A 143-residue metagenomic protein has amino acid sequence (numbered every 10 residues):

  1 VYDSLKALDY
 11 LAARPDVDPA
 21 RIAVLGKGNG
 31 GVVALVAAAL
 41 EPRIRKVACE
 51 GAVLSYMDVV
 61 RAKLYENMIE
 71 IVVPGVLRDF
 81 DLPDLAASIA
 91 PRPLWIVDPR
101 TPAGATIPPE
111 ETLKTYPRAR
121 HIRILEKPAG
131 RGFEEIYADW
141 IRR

Functional and structural regions predicted by a protein language model:
V1: Catalytic nucleophile-loop/oxyanion-hole region of alpha/beta-hydrolase and closely related hydrolase-like folds
K6-D79, D84-L85: Primarily recognizes the serine-hydrolase "nucleophile elbow" in alpha/beta-hydrolase and SGNH/GDSL folds
I22, L94, R120-I122: Hydrophobic anchor at the start of a short beta-strand that flanks the dinucleotide cofactor-binding loop
R43, V53, P91, T115-R118 (+1 more regions): Short, well-ordered loop/turn and helix-capping segments at boundaries between secondary-structure elements and domains
A48, W95-V97, L125: Hydrophobic/aromatic beta-strand patches that form the interior of the parallel beta-sheet core in alpha/beta enzyme
I69, P102, K114-R143: C-terminal catalytic histidine-bearing segment of alpha/beta-hydrolase fold enzymes
D81-L85, R100-T112: Short alpha-helix in the alpha/beta-hydrolase fold that links the catalytic acid
A90-P102: Conserved strand-to-loop "acid loop" that flanks and positions the catalytic carboxylate
